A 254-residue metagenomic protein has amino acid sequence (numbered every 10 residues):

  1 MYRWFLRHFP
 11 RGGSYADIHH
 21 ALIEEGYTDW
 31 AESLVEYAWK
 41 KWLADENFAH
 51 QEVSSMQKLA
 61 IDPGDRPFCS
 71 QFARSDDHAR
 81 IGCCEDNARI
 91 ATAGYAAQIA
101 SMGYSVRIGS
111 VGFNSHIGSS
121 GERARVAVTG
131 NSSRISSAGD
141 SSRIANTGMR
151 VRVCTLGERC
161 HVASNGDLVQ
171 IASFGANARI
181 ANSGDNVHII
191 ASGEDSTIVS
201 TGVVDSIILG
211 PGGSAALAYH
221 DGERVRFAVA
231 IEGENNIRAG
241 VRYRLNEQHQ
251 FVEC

Functional and structural regions predicted by a protein language model:
M1-C254: Short, glycine-biased loop/turn motifs at secondary-structure junctions and in low-complexity Ser/Thr/Pro-rich termini
